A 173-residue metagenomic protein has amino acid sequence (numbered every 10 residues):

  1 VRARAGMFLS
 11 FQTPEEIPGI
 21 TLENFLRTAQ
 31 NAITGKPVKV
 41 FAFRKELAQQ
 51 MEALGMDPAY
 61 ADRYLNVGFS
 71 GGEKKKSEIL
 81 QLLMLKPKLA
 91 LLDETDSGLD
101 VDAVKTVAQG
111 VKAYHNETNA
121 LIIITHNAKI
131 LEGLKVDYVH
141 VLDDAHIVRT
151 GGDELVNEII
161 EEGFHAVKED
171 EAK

Functional and structural regions predicted by a protein language model:
V1-F8, Y114, I159: ABC ATPase NBD coupling module
R2, G133, Y138, L142 (+1 more regions): Conserved beta-strand-loop-alpha-helix hinge in the C-terminal portion of ABC ATPase nucleotide-binding domains
E15-K88: ABC-family P-loop ATPase nucleotide-binding domains
A90-L92: Hydrophobic residue in the Walker B motif beta-strand of ABC-type P-loop NTPase nucleotide-binding domains
E94-T95, D102: Walker B catalytic motif
D100-K105, T150: Conserved D-loop-proximal element of ABC-family nucleotide-binding domains
V104-E117: Helical segment within the ABC ATPase nucleotide-binding domain
T125-N127: H-loop/switch region of ABC-family ATPase nucleotide-binding domains
